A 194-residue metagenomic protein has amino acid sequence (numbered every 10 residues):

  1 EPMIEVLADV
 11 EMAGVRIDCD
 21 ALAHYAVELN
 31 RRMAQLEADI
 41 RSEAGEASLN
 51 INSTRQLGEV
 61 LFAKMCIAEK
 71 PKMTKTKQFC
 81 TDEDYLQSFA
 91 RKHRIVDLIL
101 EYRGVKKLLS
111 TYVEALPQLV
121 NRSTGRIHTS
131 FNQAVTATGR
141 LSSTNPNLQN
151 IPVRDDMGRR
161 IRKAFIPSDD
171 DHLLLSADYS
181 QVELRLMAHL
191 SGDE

Functional and structural regions predicted by a protein language model:
E1-D156, I166-L173, S180-E183, D193: Conserved "right-hand" nucleotidyltransferase catalytic core of DNA-directed polymerases
R160: An acidic, gly/pro-interrupted, aromatic-rich
L190: Detector for conserved single-position "signature" residues within domains
